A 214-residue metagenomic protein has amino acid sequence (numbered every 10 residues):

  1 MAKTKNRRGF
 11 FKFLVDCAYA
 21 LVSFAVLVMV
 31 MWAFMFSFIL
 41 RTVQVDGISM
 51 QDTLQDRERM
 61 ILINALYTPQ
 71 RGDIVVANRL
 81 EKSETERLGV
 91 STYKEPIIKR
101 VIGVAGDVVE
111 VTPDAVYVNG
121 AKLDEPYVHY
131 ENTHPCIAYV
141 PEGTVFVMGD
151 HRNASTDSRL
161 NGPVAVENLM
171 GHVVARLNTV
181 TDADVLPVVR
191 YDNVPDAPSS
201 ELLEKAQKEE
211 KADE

Functional and structural regions predicted by a protein language model:
M1-P96, E167, V174-E214: Protein maturation boundaries and topogenic segments
Q55, Q70-D73, V104, V140-P141 (+1 more regions): Residue-level recognition of short, solvent-exposed, well-ordered loop/turn junctions that link secondary-structure
A65, L80, D114, D150-H151: Short, surface-exposed secondary-structure boundary micro-motifs
T68-P69, I102, E110, N132 (+1 more regions): Extracellular/periplasmic catalytic domains that process cell-envelope and extracellular macromolecules
P96-K122: Mid-length scaffold segments of soluble, non-membrane domains
V118-T133: PP2C/PPM family metal-dependent serine/threonine protein phosphatase catalytic domain, recognizing the conserved
T133-G171, A175-T179: Soluble extracytoplasmic domains of inner/organellar membrane proteins
